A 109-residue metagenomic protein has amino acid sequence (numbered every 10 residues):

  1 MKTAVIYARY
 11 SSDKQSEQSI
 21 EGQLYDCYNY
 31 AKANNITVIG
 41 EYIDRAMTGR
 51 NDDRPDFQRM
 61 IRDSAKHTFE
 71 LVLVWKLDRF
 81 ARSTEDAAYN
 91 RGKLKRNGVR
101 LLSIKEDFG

Functional and structural regions predicted by a protein language model:
M1-G109: Short, structured surface patches at the beginning of a domain
